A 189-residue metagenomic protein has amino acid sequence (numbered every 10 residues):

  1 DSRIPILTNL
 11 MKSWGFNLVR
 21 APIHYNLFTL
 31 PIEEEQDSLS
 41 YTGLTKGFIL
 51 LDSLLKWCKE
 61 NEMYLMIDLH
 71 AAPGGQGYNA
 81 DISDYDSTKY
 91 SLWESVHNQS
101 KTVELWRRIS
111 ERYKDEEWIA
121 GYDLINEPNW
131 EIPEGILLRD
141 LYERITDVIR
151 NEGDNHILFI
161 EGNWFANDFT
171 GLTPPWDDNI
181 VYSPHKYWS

Functional and structural regions predicted by a protein language model:
D1-S2, Y64, I82, H156 (+2 more regions): Generic hydrophobic, helix-prone segments enriched in Leu/Val/Ile
S2-V19, T29-G121, L141-V148: An active-site-proximal structural segment forming one wall of the substrate-binding cleft that immediately precedes
Y25-T29, P73-G75, P128, W188: Feature marks short, surface-exposed loop/turn motifs that line or immediately flank catalytic pockets and channel
V103-R107, E111-G121, I125-S189: Extracellular glycoside hydrolase catalytic/binding regions
